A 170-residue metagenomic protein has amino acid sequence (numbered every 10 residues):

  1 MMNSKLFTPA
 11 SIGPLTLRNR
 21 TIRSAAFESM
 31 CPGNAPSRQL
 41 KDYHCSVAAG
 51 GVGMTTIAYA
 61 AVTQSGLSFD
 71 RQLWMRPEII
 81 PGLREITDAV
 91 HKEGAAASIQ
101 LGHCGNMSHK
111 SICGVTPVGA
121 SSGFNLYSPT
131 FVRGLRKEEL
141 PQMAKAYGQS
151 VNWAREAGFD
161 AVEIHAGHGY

Functional and structural regions predicted by a protein language model:
M1-Y170: Flavin-dependent oxidoreductase catalytic cores
